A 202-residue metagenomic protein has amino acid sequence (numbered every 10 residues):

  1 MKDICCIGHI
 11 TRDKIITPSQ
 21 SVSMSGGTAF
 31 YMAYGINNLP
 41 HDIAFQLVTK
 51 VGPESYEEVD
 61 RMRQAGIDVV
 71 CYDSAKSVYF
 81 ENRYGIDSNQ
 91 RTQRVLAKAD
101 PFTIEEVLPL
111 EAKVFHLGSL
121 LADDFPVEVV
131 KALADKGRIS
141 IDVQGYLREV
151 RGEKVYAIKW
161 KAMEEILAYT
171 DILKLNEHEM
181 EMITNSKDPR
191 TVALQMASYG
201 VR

Functional and structural regions predicted by a protein language model:
M1-C5: Extreme N-terminal starter segment of soluble prokaryotic enzymes
C6-G8, G118, D142: Short beta-strand segments
R12-S23, N38-D123, E128-R138: Conserved N-terminal subdomain of the carbohydrate kinase-like
T28-G35: Short amphipathic alpha-helix
Q46-V51, S140-Q144, K174-E177: Short internal beta-strands
K113-L121, G145-V155: Flexible, glycine/proline-enriched loop segments at strand-loop-helix junctions that form or flank small-ligand binding
V114, R138-S140, I172, R202: Structural preference for beta-strand elements that scaffold enzyme active sites
E149-R202: Conserved phosphate/ATP/ADP-binding segment of small-molecule kinases
